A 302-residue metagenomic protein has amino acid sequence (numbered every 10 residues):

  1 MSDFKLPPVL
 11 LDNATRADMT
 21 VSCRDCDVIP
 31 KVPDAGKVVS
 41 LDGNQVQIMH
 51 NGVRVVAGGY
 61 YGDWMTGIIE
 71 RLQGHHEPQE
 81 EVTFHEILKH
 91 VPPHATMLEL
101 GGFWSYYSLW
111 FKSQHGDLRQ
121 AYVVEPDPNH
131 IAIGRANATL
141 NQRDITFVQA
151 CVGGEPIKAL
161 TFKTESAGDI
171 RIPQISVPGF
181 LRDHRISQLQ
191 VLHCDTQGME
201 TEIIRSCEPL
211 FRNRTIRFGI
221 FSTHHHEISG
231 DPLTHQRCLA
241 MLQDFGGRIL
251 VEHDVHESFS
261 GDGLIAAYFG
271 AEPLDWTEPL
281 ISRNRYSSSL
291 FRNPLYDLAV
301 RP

Functional and structural regions predicted by a protein language model:
M1-P302: Phosphate/nucleotide-binding beta-alpha loop and adjacent structural elements of enzyme active sites
